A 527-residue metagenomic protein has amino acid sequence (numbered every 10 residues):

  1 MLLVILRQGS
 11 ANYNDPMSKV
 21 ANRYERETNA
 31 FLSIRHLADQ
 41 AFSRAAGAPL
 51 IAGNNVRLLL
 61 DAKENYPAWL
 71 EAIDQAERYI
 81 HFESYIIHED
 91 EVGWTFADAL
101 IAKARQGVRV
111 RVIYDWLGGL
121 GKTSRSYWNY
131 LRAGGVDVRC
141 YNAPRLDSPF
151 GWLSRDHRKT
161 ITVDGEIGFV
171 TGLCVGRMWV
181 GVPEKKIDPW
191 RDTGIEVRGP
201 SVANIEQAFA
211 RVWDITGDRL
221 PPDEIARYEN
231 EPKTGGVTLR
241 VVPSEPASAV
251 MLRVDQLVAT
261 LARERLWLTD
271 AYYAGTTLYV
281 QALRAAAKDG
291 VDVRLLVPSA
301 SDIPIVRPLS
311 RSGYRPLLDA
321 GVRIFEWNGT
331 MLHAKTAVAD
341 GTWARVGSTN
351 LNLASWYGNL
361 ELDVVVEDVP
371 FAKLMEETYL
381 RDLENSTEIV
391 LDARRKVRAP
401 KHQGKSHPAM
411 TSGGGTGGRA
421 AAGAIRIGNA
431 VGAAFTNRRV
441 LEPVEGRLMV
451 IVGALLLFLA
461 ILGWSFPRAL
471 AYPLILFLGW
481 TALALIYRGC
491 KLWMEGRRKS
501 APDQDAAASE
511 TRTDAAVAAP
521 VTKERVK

Functional and structural regions predicted by a protein language model:
I5, G9-R468, L476, L483-A484 (+1 more regions): Charged, low-complexity intrinsically disordered terminal segments
T481-S500: Membrane-helix interfacial anchor on the cytosolic side
P502-E510: Membrane-cytosol interface motif
S509-K527: Long, low-complexity, intrinsically disordered segments
